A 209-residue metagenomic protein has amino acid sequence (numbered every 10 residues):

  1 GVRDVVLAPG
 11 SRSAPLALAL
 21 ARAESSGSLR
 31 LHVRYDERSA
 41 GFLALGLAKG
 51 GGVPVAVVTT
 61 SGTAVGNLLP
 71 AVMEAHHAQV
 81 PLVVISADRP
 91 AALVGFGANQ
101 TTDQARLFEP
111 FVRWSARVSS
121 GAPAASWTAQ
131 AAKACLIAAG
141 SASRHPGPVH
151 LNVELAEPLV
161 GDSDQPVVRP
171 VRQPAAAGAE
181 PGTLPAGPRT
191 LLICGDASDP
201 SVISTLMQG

Functional and structural regions predicted by a protein language model:
G1-G209: N-terminal alpha/beta PP-like core and its mobile active-site loop of ThDP/TPP-dependent enzymes
